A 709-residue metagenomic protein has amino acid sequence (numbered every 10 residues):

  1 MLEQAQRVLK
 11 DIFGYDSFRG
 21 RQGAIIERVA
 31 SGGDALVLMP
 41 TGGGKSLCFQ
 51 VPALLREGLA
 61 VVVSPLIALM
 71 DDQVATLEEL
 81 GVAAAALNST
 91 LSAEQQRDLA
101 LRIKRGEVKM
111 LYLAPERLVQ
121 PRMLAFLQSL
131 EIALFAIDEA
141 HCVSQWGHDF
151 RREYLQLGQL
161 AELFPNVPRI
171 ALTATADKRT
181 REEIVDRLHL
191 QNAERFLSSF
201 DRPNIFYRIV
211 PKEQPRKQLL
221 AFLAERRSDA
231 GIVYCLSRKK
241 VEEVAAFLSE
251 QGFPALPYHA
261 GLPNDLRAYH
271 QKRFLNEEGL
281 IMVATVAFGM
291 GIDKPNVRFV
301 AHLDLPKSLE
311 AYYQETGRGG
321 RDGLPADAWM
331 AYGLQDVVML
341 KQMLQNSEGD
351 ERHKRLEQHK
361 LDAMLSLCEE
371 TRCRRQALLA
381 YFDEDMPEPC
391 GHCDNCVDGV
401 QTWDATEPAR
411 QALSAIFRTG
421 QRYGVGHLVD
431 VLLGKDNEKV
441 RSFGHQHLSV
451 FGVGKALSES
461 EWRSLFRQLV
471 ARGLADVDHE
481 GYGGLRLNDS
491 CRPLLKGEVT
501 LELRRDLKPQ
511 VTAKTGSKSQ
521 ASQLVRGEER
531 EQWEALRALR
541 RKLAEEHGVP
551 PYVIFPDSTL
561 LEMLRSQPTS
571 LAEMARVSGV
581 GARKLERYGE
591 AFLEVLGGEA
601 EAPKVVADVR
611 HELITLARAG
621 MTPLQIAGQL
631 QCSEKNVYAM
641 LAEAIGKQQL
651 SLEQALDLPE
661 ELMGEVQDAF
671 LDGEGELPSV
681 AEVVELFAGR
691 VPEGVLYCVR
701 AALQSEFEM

Functional and structural regions predicted by a protein language model:
M1-I12, D16-G20, A24-L36, P40-S46 (+5 more regions): Helicase motor core with emphasis on the C-terminal RecA-like subdomain
M1-V8, E357-Q358, D385-M709: Accessory DNA-binding and partner-docking regions appended to nucleic-acid-acting proteins, especially the terminal
I12-D16, G32, L130, G261 (+9 more regions): Residues at alpha-helix boundaries and the short loops/turns that link adjacent helices
R352-F382, V605-V606: Short, charged low-complexity linear segments at domain edges
